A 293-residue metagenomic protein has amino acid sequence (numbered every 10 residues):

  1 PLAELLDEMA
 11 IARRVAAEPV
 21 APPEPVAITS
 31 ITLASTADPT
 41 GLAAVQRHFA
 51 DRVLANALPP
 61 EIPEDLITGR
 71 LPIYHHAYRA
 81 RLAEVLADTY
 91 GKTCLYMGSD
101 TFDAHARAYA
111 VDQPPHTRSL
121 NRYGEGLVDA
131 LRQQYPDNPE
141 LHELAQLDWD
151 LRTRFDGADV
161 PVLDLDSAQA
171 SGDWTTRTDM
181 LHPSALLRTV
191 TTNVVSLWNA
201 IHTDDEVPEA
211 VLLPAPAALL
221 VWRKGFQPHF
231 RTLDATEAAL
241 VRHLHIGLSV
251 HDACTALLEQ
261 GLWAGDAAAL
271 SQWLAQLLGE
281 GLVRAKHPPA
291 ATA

Functional and structural regions predicted by a protein language model:
P1-S171, F226, R231-A293: Long, charge-rich, low-complexity alpha-helical segments
S171-T175, E206-E209: Short secondary-structure capping micro-motifs at structural edges
T175-L181: Acyltransferase donor/substrate-recognition loop-hinge adjacent to the catalytic core
P183-I246: Low-complexity, glycine/alanine/valine/leucine- and proline-rich hydrophobic stretches
